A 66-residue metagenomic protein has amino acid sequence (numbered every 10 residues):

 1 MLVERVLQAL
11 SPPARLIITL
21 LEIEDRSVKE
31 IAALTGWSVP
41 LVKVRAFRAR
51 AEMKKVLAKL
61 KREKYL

Functional and structural regions predicted by a protein language model:
L2-R5, A33-G36, A51-L66: C-terminal edge and immediately downstream basic/flexible tail or linker adjoining helix-turn-helix-like DNA-binding
Q8, P12-L16, E24-L41, K55: Helix-turn-helix DNA-binding module
S27, R48-A51: Solvent-exposed, flexible loop/coil residues
